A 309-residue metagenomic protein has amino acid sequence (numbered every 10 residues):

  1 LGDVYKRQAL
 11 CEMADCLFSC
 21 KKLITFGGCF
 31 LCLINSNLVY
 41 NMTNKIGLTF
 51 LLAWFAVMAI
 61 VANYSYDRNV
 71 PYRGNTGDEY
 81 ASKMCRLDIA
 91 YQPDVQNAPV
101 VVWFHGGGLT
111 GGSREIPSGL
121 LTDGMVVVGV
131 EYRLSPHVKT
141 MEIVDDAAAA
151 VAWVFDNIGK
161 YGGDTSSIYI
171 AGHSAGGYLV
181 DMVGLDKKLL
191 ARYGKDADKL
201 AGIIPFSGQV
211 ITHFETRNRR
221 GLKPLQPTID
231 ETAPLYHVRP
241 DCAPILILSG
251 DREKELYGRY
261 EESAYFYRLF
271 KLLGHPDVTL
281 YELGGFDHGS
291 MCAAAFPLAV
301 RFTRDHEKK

Functional and structural regions predicted by a protein language model:
L1-Y5: Short, small-residue-biased leader/transition segments that mark boundaries at the very start of proteins
I60-V95: N-terminal cap/lid segment of alpha/beta-hydrolase-fold proteins
N97-G106: Short beta-strand element of the alpha/beta-hydrolase
S113-G129: Short amphipathic alpha-helix adjacent to the substrate-entry channel of hydrolases
K139-I158: Alpha/beta-hydrolase active-site loop
F155-R217: Primarily recognizes the serine-hydrolase "nucleophile elbow" in alpha/beta-hydrolase and SGNH/GDSL folds
P205-H237: Mobile cap/lid helix-loop segments that gate and shape the active-site cleft of serine hydrolases
L248, A264, K271-K309: C-terminal catalytic histidine-bearing segment of alpha/beta-hydrolase fold enzymes
